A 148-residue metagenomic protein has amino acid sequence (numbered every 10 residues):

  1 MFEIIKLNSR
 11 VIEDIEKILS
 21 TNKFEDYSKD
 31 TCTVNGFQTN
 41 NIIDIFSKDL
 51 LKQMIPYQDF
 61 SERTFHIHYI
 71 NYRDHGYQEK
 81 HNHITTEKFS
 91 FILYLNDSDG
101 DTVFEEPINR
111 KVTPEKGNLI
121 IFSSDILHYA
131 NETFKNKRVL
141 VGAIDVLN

Functional and structural regions predicted by a protein language model:
M1-E62: Non-heme Fe(II)/2-oxoglutarate
Q58-N148: Catalytic core of non-heme Fe(II) oxygenases with the double-stranded beta-helix
